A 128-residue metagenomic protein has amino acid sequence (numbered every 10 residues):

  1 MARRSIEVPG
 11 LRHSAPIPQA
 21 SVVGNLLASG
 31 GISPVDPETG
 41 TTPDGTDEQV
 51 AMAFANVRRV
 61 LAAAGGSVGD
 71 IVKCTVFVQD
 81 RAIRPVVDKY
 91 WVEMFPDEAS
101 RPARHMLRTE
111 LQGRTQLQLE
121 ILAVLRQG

Functional and structural regions predicted by a protein language model:
M1-A55, R59-V72, V78-G128: N-terminal presequence-like segments and the immediate start of the first folded domain
